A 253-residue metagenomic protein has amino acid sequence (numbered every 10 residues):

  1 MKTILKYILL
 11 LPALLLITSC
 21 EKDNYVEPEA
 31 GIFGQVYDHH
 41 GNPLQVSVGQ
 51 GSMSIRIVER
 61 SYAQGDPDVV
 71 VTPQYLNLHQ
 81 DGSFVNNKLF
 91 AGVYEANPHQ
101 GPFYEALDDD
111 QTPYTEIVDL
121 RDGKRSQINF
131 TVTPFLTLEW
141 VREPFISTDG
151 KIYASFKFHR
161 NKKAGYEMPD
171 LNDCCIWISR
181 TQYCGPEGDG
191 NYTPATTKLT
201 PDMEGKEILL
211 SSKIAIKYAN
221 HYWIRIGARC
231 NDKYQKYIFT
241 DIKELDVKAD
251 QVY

Functional and structural regions predicted by a protein language model:
L15-S19: C-terminal motif of bacterial Sec signal peptides marking the signal peptidase cleavage site
E21-N24: Bacterial signal peptide processing site
A30-H39, G82: A short, amphipathic beta-strand motif
G41-V69, M168-L171: Short, ordered, surface-exposed loop/turn motifs in non-cytosolic proteins
Y62-S83: Short, acidic Ser/Thr/Gly-rich low-complexity loop/linker segments typical of extracellular and cell-surface proteins
V85-E95, Q100-P102, I216-A219: Short Pro-Gly-centered beta-turn/loop motif in secreted/extracellular proteins
G101-T133, I238-E244: Structured interaction patches on ligand/partner-binding surfaces of diverse proteins
E116-F145, F158, D250-Y253: Extracellular beta-sheet/turn segments enriched in Thr/Pro/Gly and aliphatic residues
